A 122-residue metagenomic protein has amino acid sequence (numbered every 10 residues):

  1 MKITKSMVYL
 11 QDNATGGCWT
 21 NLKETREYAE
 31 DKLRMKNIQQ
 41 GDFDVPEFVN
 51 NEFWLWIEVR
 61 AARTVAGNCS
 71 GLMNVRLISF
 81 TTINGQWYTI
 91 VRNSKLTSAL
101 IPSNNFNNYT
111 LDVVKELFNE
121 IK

Functional and structural regions predicted by a protein language model:
M1, T82-K122: C-terminal/domain-edge helix-coil "capping" segments
M1-E27, D31: A structural "domain/chain start" motif
K2-V8, Y28, M35-K36, Q40-S70: A short, hydrophobic beta-strand-centered structural micro-motif
D12-A14, A61-V65, L77-T81: Beta-strand elements of well-folded, non-transmembrane domains
N21, W56-E58, T89: Intrinsic disorder/low-complexity segments enriched in polar/charged and small flexible residues
R26-D31, R76-I78, S94: Short, low-complexity, polar/charged sequence segments that are solvent-exposed and flexible
D31, M35, E116-N119: A generic structural signal for well-ordered alpha-helical segments enriched in polar/charged residues
G67-W87: An acidic-aromatic pocket/loop used at catalytic or ligand-binding sites
